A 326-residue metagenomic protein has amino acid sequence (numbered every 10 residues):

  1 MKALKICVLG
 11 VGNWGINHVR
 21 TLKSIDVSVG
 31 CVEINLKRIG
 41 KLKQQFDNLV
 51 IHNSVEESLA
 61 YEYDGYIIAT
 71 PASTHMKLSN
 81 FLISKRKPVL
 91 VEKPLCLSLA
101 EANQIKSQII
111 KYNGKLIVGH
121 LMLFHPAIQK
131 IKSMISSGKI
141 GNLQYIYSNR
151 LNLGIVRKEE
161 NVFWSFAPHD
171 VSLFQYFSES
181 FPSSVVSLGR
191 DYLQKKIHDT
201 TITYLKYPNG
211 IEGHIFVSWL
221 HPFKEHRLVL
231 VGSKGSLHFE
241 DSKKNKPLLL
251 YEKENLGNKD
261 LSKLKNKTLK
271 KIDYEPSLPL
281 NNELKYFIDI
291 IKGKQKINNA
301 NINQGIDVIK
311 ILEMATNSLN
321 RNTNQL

Functional and structural regions predicted by a protein language model:
M1-F46, I288: N-terminal Rossmann-like dinucleotide-binding module
L49-E62: Short acidic low-complexity segments
G65, P71-A72, M76-L123: Beta-strand-loop-alpha-helix segment that lines the small-molecule cofactor/substrate pocket of alpha/beta enzymes
G65-T70, P208, K285-L326: C-terminal helix-rich "cap/oligomerization" subdomain common to oxidoreductases
S107-K115, Q129-L143, G232-S236: Basic phosphate/pyrophosphate-binding loop/patch that engages nucleotide-derived ligands
L121, K234-N303, N324-L326: C-terminal glycine/acidic-rich active-site capping loop/insertion
M122-Q194, N322: Predominantly a Rossmann-like dinucleotide-binding segment in NAD(P)-dependent oxidoreductases
P168-K246, S277-Q295: Contiguous beta-strand/loop segments that form the cofactor/metal-binding neighborhood of enzyme cores
